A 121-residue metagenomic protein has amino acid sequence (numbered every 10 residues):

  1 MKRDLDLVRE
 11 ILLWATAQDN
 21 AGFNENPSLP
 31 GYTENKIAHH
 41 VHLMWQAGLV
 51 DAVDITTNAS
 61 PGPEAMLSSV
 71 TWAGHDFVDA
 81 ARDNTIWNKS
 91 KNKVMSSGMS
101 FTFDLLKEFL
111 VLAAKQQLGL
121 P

Functional and structural regions predicted by a protein language model:
K2-L29: Short amphipathic alpha-helical interface segments
R3, L7, I11, K36 (+4 more regions): Residue-level detector of well-ordered alpha-helical segments, enriched for hydrophobic/aromatic packing positions
L13-W14, A47, W72, D76 (+4 more regions): Short, residue-level hotspots on alpha-helical faces of the histone-fold and other alpha-helical interaction modules
Y32-T33: Charged, well-structured alpha/beta interaction segments
K36-V50: Basic amphipathic alpha-helical segments that dock to polyanions
V53-I55, A59: Beta-hairpin "wing" of winged helix-turn-helix
P61-K93: Short, amphipathic alpha-helical interaction segments positioned at domain boundaries
A81-P121: Exposed, interaction-prone assembly regions rather than primary DNA-binding/catalytic cores
